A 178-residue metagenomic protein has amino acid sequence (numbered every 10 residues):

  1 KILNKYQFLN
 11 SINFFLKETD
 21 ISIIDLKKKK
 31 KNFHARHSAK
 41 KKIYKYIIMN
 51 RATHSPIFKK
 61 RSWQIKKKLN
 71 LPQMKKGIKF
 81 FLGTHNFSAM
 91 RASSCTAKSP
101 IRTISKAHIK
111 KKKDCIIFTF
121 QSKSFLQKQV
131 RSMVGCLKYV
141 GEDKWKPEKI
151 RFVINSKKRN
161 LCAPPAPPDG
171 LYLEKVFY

Functional and structural regions predicted by a protein language model:
K1-Y178: Structured-RNA-binding interfaces characteristic of tRNA pseudouridine synthases
